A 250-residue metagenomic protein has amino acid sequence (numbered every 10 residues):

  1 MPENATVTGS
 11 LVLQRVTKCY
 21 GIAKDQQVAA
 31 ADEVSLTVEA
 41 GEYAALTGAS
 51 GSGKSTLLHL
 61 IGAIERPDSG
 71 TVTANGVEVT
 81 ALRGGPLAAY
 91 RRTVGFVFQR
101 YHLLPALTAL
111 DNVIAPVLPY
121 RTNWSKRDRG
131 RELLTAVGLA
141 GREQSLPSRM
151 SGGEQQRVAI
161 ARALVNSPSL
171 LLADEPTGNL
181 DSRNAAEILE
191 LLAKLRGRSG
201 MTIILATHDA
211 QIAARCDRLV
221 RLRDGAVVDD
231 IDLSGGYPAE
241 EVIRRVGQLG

Functional and structural regions predicted by a protein language model:
M1-A5: Pre-NBD coupling/linker segments of ABC/ABC-like ATPases
G9-L11, R15-R215, L222: ABC family nucleotide-binding domain
A226-G250: Conserved beta-strand-loop-alpha-helix hinge in the C-terminal portion of ABC ATPase nucleotide-binding domains
